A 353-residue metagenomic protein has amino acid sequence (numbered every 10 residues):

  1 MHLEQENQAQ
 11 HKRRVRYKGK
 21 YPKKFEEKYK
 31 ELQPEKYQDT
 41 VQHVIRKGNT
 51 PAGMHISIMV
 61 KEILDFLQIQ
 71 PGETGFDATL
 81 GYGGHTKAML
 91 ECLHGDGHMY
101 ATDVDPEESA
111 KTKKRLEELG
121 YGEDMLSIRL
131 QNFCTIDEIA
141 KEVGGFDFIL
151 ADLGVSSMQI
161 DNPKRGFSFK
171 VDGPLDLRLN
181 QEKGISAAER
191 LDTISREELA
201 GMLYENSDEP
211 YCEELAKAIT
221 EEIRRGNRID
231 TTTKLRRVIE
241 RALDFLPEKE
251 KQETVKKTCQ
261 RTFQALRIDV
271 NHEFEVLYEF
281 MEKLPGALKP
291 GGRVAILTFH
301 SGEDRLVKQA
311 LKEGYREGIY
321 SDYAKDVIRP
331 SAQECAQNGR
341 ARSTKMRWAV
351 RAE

Functional and structural regions predicted by a protein language model:
M1-E353: S-adenosyl-L-methionine-dependent methyltransferase catalytic core, i.e., the SAM/SAH-binding region
